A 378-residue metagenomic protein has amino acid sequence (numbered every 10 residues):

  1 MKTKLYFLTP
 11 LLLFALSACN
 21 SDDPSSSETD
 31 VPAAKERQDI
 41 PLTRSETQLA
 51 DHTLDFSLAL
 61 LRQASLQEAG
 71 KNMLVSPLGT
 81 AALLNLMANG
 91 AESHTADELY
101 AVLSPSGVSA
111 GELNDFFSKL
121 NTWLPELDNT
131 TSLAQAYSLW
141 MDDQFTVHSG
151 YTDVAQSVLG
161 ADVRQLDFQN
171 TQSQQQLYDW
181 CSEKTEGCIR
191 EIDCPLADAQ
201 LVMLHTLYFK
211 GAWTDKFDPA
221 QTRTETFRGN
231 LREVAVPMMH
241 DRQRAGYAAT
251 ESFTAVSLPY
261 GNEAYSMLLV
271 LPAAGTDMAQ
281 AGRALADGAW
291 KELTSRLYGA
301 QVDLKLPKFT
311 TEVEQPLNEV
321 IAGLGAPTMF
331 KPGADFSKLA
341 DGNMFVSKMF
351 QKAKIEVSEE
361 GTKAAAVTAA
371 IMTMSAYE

Functional and structural regions predicted by a protein language model:
M1-S17: Sec-dependent bacterial lipoprotein signal peptides
T3, T95, T368: Ser/Thr-centric signal marking residues that sit in or immediately flank functional binding/regulatory motifs
Y6-F7, C19-F168: Detector for small/aliphatic-rich hydrophobic stretches
L12-A15, P24-S27, I355: Disordered, low-complexity tails and leader-like regions
N20-D22, F145, L258, D277 (+1 more regions): Soluble, non-membrane globular domain cores that form compact, hydrophobic packing and curved binding surfaces
G70, A110-A273, S295-A376: Non-catalytic, conformational "gating/processing" segments within enzyme and secreted inhibitor domains
S93-L99, T276-A279, V313-Q315, A365: Extracytoplasmic/secreted cell-surface and envelope-processing proteins
L99-L103, F217-T226, A279-G288: Short Gly/aromatic-enriched secondary-structure transition segments
